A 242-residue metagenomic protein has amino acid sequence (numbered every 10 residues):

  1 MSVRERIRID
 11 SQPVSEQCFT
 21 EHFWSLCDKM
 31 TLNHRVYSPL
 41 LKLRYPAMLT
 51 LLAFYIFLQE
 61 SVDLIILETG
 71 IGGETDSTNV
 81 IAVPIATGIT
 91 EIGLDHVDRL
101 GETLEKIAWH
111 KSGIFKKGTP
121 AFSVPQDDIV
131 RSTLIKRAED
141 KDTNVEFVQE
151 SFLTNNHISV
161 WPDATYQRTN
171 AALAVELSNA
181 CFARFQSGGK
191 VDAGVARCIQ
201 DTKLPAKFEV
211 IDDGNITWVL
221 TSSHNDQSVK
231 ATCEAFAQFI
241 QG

Functional and structural regions predicted by a protein language model:
M1-A82, D98, D128: ATP-dependent carboxylate-amine ligase catalytic core
Q12, I92-D95, E150-F152: Short, acidic/turn-prone active-site loops that include or flank metal/cofactor- and phosphate-binding residues
Q17, E21-W24, D28, E105 (+6 more regions): Replace "anionic and nucleotidyl ligands
C27, T31, F54-L58, S112 (+2 more regions): Generic structural signal for well-ordered alpha-helical scaffold segments
L40-L41, A121-S123, V219-L220: Short catalytic-loop micro-motif centered on adjacent basic/acidic residues
L64-L67, T75-G88, I92-G93, K106 (+1 more regions): Nucleotide phosphate-binding/pyrophosphate-handling subdomain across enzymes that bind or process nucleotide phosphates
I71-T143: Conserved catalytic-core segment of NTP-binding enzymes
N144-E150: A conserved beta-strand/loop element that lines the FAD pocket in flavoprotein oxidoreductases
